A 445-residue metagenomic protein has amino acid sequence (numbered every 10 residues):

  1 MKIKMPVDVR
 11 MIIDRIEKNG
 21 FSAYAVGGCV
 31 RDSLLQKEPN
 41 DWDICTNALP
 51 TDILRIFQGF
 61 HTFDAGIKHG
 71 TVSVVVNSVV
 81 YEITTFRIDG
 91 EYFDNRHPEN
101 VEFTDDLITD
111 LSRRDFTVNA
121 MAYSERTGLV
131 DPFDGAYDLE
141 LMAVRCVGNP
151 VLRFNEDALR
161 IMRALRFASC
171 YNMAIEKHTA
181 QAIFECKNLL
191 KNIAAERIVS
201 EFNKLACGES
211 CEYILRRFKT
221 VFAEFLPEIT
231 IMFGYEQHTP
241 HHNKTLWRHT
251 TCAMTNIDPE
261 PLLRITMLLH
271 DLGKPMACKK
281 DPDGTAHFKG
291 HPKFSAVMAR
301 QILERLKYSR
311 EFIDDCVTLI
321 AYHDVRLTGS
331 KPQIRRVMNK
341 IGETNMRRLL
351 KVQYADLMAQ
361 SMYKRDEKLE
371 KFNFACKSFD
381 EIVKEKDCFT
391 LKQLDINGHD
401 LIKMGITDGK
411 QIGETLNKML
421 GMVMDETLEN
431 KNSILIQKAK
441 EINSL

Functional and structural regions predicted by a protein language model:
M1-L445: Catalytic cores of the polymerase beta-like nucleotidyltransferase superfamily and closely associated nucleotide
